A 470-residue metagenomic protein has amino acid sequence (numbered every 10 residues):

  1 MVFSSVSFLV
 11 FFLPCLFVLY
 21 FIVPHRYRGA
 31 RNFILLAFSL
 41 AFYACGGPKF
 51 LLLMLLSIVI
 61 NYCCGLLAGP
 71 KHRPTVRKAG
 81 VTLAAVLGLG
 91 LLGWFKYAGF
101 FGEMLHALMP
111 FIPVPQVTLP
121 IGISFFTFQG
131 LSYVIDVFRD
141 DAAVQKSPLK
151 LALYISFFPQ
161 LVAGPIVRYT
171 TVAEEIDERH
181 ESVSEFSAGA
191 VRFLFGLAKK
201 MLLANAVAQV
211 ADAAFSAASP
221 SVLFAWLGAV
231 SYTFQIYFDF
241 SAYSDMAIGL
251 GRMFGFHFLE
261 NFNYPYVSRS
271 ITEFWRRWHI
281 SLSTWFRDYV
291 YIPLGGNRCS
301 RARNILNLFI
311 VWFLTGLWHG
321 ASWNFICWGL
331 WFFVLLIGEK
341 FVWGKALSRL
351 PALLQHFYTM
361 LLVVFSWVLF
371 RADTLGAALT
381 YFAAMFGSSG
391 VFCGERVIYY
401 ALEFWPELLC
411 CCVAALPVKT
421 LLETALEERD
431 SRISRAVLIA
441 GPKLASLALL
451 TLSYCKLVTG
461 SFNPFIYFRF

Functional and structural regions predicted by a protein language model:
M1-R469: Membrane-embedded transmembrane alpha-helical bundles that form the catalytic cores of multi-pass lipid-modifying
